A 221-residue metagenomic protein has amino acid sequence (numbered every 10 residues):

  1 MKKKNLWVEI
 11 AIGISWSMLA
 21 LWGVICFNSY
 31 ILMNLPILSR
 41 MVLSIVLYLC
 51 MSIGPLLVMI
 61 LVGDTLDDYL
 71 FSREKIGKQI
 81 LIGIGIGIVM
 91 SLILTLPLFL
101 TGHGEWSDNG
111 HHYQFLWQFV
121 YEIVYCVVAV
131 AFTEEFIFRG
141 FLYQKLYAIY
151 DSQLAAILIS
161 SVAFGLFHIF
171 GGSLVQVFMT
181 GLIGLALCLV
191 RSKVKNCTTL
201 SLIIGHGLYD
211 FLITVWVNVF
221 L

Functional and structural regions predicted by a protein language model:
K4-G63: Alpha-helical transmembrane segments in multi-pass membrane proteins
I10-A11, I45, I80-G85, V120 (+3 more regions): Hydrophobic alpha-helical transmembrane segments
M33-S44, D64-V130, A148: Juxtamembrane helix-loop-helix connectors linking adjacent transmembrane helices in multi-pass membrane enzymes
N34, F167-V175, V219-F220: Membrane-interface helix caps and helix-loop-helix hairpins in membrane proteins
I45-G54, V120-V124, F178-A186: Membrane-embedded alpha-helical segments of multi-pass membrane proteins, especially the transmembrane helices
K75-G77, L116-V120, I149-A155, S173-L174 (+1 more regions): Membrane-helix interface segments
H111-L166: Function-critical hydrophobic alpha-helical transmembrane segments in multi-pass membrane proteins
Q176-L221: Functionally important transmembrane alpha-helices
